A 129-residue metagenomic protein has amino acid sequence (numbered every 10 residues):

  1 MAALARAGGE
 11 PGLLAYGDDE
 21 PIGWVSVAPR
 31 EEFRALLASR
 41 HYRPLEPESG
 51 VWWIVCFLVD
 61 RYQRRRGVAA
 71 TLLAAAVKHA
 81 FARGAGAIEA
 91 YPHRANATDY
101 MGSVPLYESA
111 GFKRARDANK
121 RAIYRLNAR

Functional and structural regions predicted by a protein language model:
M1-A3, H41-P44, G111: Short, P/G- and charge-enriched loop/turn segments at secondary-structure junctions
M1-G12, G17: Active-site rim helix/loop that mediates acceptor-substrate recognition in acyltransferases
P11-L13, G50-W52, K120-Y124: Short beta-strand micro-motifs in enzyme catalytic cores
L14-Y16, S26, I123-N127: Short, well-ordered beta-strand micro-motif
Y16, P21-C56, T98-M101: Conserved acyl-donor/pantetheine-binding loop and adjacent beta-alpha core of acyl/acetyltransferases and related
I54-V59, R65-A82: Conserved acetyl-CoA-binding loop-helix of GNAT-fold acetyltransferases
L73, A80-A97: Conserved GNAT acetyl-CoA-binding A-motif
D99-G111, A115-R129: C-terminal "cap" of GNAT-fold acetyltransferases
